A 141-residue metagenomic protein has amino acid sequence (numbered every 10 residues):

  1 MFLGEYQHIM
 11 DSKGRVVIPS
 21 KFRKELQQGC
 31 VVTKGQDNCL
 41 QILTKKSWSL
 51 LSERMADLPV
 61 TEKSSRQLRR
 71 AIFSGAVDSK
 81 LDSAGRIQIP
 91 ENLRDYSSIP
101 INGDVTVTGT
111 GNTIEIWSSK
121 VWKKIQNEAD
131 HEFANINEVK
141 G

Functional and structural regions predicted by a protein language model:
M1-H8, S12, F22-S79, S83 (+1 more regions): Flexible "stalk/tail and boundary" regions
